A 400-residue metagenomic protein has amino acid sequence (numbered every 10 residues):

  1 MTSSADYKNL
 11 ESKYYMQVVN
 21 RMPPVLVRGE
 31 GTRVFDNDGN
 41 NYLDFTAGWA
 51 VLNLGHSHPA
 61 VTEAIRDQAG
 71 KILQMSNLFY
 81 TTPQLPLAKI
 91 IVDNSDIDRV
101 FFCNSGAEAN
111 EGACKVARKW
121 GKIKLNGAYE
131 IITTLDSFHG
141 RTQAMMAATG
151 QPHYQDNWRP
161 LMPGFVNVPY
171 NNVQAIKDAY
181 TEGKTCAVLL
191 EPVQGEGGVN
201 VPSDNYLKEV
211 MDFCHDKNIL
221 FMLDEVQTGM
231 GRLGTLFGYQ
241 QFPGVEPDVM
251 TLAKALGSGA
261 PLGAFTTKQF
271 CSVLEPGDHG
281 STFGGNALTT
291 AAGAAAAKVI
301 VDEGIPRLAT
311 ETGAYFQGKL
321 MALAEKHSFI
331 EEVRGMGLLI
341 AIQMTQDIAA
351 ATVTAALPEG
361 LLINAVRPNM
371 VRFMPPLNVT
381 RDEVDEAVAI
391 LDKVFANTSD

Functional and structural regions predicted by a protein language model:
M1-D400: Conserved N-terminal phosphate-binding loop of PLP-dependent enzymes in the Aspartate aminotransferase
